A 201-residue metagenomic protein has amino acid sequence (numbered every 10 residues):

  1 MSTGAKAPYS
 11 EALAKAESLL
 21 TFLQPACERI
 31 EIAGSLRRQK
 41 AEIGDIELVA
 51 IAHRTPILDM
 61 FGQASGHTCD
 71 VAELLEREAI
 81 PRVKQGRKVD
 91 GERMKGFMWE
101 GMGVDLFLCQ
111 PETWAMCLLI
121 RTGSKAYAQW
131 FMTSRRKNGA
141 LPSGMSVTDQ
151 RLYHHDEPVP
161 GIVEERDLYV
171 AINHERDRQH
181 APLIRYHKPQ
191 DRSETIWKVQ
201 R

Functional and structural regions predicted by a protein language model:
S2-E11, M60-R201: Acidic, metal-coordinating catalytic segment for phosphate/diphosphate chemistry, firing primarily on the Nudix
A14, E28-A33, G86-G91: Short amphipathic alpha-helical surface micro-motifs
K15, L19-L23, R77-R82: Gly/Gly-Pro- and Ser/Thr-rich, intrinsically disordered tail segments characteristic of DNA damage-repair and tolerance
E17-F61: Active-site nucleotide-donor binding segment shared across nucleotidyl transfer reactions
